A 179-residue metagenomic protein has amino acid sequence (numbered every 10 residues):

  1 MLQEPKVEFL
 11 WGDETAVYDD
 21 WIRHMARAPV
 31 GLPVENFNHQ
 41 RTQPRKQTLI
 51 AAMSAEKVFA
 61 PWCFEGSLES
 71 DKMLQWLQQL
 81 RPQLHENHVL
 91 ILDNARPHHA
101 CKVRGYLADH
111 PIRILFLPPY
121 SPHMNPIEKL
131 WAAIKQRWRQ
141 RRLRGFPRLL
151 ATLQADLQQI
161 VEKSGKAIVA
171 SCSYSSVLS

Functional and structural regions predicted by a protein language model:
M1-Q78, S171-Y174: Extended, low-complexity cationic-aromatic segments
P5-F9, I127-S179: C-terminal anion-handling pockets and recognition modules
D13, A51-A52, L77, D93 (+4 more regions): Generic structural signal for small/hydrophobic residues in well-ordered secondary structure, especially within
W21-M25, K102-R104, I127-K129: Short aromatic-enriched loop/helix-cap "lid" or pocket-rim segments at secondary-structure transitions that line
R27-V30, A108, A132-K135: Short, hinge-like loop/turn segments at secondary-structure boundaries
V34-T42, H110-P126, L143: RNase H-like polynucleotidyl transferase catalytic core
S70-L117: RNase H-like DDE/DDD metal-dependent nuclease/strand-transfer catalytic core used by mobile genetic elements
D93-N94, C101, L115-Q136, P147: RNase H-like two-metal-ion nuclease catalytic core shared by retroviral integrases and related mobile-element nucleases
